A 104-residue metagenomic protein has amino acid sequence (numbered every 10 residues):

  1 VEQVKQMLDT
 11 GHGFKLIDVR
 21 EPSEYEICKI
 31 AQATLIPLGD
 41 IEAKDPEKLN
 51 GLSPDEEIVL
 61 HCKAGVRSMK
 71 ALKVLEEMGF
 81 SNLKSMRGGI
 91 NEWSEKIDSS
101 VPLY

Functional and structural regions predicted by a protein language model:
V1-K15, P22-E57, V66-Y104: Rhodanese-like catalytic fold shared by cysteine-dependent sulfurtransferases and DSP/PTP-type phosphatases
L60-H61: Short, surface-exposed ligand- or partner-binding patches at beta-edge/loop junctions that are enriched in aromatics
